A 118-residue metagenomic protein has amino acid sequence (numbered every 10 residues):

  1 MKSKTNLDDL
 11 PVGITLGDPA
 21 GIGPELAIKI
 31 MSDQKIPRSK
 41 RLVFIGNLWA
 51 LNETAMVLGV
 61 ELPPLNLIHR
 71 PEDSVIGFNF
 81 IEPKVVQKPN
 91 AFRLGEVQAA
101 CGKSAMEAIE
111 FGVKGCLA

Functional and structural regions predicted by a protein language model:
M1-A118: Contiguous, glycine/small-aliphatic-enriched amphipathic segments in soluble metabolic enzymes
